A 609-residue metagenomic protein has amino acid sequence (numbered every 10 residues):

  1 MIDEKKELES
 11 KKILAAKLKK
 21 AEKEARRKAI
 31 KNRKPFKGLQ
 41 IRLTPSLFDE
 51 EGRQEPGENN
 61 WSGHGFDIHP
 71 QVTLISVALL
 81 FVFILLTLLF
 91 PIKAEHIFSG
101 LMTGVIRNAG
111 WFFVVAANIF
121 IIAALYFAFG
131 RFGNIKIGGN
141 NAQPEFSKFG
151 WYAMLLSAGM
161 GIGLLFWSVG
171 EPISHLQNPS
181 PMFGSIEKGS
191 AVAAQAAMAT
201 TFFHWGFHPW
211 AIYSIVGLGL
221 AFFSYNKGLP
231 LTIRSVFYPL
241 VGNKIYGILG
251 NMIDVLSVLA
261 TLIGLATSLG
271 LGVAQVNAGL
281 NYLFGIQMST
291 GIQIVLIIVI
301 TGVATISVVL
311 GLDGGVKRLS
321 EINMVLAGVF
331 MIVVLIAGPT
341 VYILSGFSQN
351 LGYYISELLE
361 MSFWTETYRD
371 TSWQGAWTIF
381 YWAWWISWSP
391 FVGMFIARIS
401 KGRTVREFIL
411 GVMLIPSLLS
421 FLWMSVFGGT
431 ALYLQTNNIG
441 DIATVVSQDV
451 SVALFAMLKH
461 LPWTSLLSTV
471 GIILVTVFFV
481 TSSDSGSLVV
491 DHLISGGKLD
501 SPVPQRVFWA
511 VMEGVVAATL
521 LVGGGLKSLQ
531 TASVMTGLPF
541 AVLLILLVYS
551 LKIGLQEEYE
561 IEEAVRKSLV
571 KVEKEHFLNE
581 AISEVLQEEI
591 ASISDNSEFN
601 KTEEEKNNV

Functional and structural regions predicted by a protein language model:
I2-V192, V309, I336, S550-L555 (+2 more regions): N-terminal alpha-helical transmembrane segments of multi-pass membrane transport and channel/translocase proteins
E7, K11-L18, E22-I68, F129-G138 (+5 more regions): Terminal cytosolic tails of multi-pass membrane transporters, especially the segment immediately following the final
T44-D49, N59, H64-L74, A78-L88 (+9 more regions): Helix-loop-helix module between adjacent transmembrane segments
Q54-G63, H96-M102, F129-K148, I173-A199 (+4 more regions): Flexible loop linkers connecting adjacent transmembrane helices in multi-pass alpha-helical membrane transporters
N60-G65, F90-V105, A124-E145, A197-H204 (+7 more regions): Membrane-water interface regions at transmembrane-helix termini and the short interhelical loops of multi-pass membrane
L79, F112-A128, A327-G338, L419-G429 (+3 more regions): Hydrophobic alpha-helical segments of multi-pass membrane transport proteins
W111, K148, I186-A197, I245-V255 (+3 more regions): Membrane-interface alpha-helices at helix entry/exit sites of multi-pass transporters
I245, L249-R406, L410, I415-S468: Membrane-embedded translocation segments of transport machinery
